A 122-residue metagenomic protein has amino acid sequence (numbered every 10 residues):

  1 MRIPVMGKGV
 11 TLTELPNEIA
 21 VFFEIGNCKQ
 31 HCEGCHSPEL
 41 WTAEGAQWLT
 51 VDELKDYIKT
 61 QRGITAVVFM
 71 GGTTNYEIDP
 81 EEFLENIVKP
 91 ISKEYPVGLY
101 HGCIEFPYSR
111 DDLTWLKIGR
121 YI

Functional and structural regions predicted by a protein language model:
M1-E24, K29, E33, S37-A43: N-terminal [4Fe-4S]-dependent radical SAM core
P16-N17, K59-G63, S92, R110-D111: Flexible, charged surface loops at secondary-structure boundaries
I25-C28, Q47, V51, P80: Hydrophobic alpha-helical segments and helix-packing faces
S37-L49, G63-I78, E94-P107, T114-I122: Core AdoMet radical
D52-T60: A short, N-terminal amphipathic alpha-helix
E77-I87: Active-site-adjacent beta->alpha loops and helix N-cap segments on the catalytic face of soluble alpha/beta enzymes
N86-E94: Catalytic-core regions built around general acid/base machinery
